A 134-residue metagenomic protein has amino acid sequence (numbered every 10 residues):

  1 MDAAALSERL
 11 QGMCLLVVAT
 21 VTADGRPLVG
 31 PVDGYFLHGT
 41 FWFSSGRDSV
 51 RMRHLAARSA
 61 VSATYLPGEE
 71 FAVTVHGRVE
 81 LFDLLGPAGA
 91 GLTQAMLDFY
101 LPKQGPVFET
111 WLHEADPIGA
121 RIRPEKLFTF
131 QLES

Functional and structural regions predicted by a protein language model:
M1, F71-S134: Charged, gly/pro-rich active-site loop segments
M1-L15: Extreme N-terminal tail/first-helix region
D2-A5, V29-G30, D48-V50, P106-F108: A generic local structural motif
S7, A23, L66-G68, W111: Residues embedded in well-ordered secondary-structure elements
E8-Q11, A56-A57, H113: Alpha-helix boundary recognition
M13-R47, R53-L55, V61-Y65, V73-V75: Short beta-strand segments
C14-L15, A60, L101, L127: Generic structural signal for secondary-structure transition and capping sites
